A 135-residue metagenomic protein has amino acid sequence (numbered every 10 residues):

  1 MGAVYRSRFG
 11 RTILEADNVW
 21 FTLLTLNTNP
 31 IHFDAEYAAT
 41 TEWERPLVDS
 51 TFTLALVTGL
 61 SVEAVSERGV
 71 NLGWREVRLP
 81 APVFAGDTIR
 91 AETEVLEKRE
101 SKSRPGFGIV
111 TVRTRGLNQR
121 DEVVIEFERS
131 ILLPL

Functional and structural regions predicted by a protein language model:
M1-A3, V83-T88, E92-L135: HotDog/MaoC-like acyl-thioester-processing domains
M1-G73: Hot-dog-fold acyl-thioester-processing enzymes
E44, P80-A81: Short, surface-exposed secondary-structure edge patches
W74-L79: Short alpha-helix capping/helix-loop boundary micro-motifs
